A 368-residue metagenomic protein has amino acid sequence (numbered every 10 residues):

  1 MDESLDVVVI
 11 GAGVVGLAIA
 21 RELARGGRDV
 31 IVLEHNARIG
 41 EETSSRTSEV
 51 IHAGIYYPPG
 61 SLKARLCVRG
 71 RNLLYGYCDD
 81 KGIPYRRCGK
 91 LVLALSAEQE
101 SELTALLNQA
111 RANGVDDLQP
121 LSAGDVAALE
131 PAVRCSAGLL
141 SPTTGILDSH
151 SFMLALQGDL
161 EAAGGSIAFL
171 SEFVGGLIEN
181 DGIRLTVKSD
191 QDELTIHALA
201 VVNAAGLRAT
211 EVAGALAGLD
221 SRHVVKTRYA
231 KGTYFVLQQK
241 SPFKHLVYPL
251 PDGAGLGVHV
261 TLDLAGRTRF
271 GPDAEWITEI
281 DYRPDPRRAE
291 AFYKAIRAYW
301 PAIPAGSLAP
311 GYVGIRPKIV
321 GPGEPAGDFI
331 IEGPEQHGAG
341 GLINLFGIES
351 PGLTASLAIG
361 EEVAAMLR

Functional and structural regions predicted by a protein language model:
L5-V32: N-terminal Rossmann-like FAD-binding beta1-loop-alpha1 element of flavoenzymes
E22, I51, I83-R86, T195-A200 (+1 more regions): Active-site substrate-recognition segment that forms the wall of the catalytic cavity or substrate channel
R25-R46: Glycine-rich FAD pyrophosphate-binding loop
G26, A326-R368: C-terminal lid/capping helical subdomain adjacent to the catalytic/cofactor pocket in oxidative enzymes
E49-D125, G257: Dinucleotide-binding Rossmann-like beta1-alpha1 core, especially the glycine-rich loop that anchors the ADP
Y56, T144-I146, D252-G255, I343-S356: Glycine-rich phosphate/pyrophosphate-binding beta-alpha loops
P58-R69, L93-E102, L140-G158, A168 (+2 more regions): Short beta-strand to alpha-helix junction loop
L139-A200: Helical element adjacent to the flavin cofactor pocket in flavoenzyme catalytic cores
